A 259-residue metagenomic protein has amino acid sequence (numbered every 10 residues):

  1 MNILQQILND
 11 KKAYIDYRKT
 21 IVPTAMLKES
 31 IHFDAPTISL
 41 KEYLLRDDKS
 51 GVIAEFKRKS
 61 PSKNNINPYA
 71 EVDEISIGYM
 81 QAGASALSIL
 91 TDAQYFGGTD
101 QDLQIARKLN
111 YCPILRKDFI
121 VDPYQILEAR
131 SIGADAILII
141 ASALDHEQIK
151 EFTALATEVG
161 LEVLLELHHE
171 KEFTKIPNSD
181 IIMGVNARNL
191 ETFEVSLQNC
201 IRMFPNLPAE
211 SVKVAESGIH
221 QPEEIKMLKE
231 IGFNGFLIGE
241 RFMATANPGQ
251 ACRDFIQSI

Functional and structural regions predicted by a protein language model:
N2-N67: An N-cap/entry alpha-helix motif that binds or orients negatively charged groups
D10, K57-K59, D92, F119 (+5 more regions): Active-site beta-loop-alpha junctions enriched in small/polar residues
G51, F56, S62-L164, E170-I176 (+1 more regions): N-terminal active-site wall of soluble small-molecule enzyme domains
V121-G133, H169-S179, A215-I238, F255: Catalytic cores of alpha/beta
E128-Q148, V185-E194, F233-C252: Glycine-rich phosphate-binding active-site loops on the catalytic face of alpha/beta enzymes
I182-E224, K229-I231, F236-I238: Catalytic-face loop-and-helix region of soluble metabolic enzyme cores
F204-N206, K229, A244-I259: C-terminal helical cap(s) of enzyme catalytic domains, especially alpha/beta-barrels
